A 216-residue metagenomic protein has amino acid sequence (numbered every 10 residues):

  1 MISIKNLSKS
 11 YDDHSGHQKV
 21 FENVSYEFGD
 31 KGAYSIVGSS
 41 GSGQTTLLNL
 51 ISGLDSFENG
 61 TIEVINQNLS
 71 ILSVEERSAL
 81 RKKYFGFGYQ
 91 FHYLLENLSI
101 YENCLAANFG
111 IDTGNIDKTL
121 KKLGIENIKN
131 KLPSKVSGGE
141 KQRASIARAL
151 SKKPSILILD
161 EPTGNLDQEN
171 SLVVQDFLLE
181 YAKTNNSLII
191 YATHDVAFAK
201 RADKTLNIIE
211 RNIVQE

Functional and structural regions predicted by a protein language model:
S52: Helix-to-loop junction immediately C-terminal to a conserved catalytic motif
G60-N68: Conserved ABC transporter NBD signature motif
N68, T113-I128: Conserved ABC ATPase "signature" region
L69-G86: ABC ATPase NBD coupling module
L132-Q142: Conserved ABC ATPase signature
S151-S155: A short, proline-enriched helix->beta-strand linker immediately N-terminal to the Walker B motif in ABC-type P-loop
L157-D160: Catalytic Walker B motif of ABC-type/P-loop ATPase nucleotide-binding domains
